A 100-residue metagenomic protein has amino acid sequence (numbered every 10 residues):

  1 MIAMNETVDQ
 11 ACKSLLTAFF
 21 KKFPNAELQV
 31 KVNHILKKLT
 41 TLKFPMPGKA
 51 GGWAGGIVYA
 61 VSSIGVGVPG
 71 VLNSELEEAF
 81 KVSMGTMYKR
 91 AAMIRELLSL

Functional and structural regions predicted by a protein language model:
M1-L100: Non-catalytic, interaction-prone regions of core transcription and DNA-replication machinery
